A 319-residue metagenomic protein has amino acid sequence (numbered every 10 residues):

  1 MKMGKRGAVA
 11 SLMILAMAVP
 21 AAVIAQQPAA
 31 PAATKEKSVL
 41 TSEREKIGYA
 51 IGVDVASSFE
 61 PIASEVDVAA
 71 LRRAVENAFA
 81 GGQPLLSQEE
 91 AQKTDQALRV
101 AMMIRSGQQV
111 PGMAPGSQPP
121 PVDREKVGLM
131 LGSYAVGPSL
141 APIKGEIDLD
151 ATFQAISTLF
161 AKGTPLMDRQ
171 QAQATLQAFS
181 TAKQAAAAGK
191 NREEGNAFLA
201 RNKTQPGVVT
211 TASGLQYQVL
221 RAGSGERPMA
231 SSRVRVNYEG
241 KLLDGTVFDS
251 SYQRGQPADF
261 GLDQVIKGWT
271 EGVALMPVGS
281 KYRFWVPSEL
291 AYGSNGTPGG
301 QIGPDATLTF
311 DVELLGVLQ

Functional and structural regions predicted by a protein language model:
K2-G7, V23-Q319: Cross-family detector of peptidyl-prolyl cis-trans isomerase
S11-P20: Bacterial N-terminal signal peptides
